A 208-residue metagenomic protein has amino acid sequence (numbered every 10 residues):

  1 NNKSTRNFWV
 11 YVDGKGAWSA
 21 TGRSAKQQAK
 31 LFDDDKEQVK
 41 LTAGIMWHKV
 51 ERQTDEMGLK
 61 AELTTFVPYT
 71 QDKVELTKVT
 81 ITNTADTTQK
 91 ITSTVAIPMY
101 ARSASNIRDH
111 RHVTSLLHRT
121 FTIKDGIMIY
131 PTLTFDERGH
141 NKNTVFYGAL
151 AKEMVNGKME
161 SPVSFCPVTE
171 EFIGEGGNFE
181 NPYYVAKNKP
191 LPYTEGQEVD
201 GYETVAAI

Functional and structural regions predicted by a protein language model:
N1-I208: Anionic coordination/interaction segments
